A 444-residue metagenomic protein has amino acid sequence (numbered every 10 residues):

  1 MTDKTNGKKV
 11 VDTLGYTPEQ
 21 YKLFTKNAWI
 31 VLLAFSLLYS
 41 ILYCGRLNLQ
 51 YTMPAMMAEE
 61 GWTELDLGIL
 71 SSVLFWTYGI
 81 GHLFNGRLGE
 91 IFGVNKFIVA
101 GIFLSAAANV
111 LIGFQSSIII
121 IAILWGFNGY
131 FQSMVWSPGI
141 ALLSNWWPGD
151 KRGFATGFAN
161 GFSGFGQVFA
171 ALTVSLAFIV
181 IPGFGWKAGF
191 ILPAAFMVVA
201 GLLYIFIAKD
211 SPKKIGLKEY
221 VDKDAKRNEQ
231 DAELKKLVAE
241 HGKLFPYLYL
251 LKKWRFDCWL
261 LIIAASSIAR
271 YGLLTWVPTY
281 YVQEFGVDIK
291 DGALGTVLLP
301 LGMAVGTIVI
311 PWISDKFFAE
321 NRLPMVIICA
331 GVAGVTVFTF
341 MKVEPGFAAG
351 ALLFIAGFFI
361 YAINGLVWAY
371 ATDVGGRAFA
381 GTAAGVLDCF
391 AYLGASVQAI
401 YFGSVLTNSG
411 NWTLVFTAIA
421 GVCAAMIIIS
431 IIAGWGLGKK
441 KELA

Functional and structural regions predicted by a protein language model:
L49-Y51, K252-I308, N364, Q398-A399: Extracytoplasmic gate region of multi-pass secondary transporters
G61, G93, F114-I119, P148 (+2 more regions): Helix-breaking motifs and short loop linkers at transmembrane-helix boundaries and internal kinks in secondary membrane
I80-I119: Conserved MFS/SLC helix-loop-helix module at the cytosolic interface between two early adjacent transmembrane helices
G81-G93, T307-E320, L406-T407: Helix-to-loop junctions at the C-terminal end of transmembrane segments in multipass secondary transporters
E90-I102, D315-A330: Cytoplasmic membrane-interface "Motif A"-like loop-to-helix N-cap segments of 12-TM Major Facilitator Superfamily
L124-F165: Cytoplasmic helix-loop-helix junction between adjacent transmembrane helices in 12-TM secondary transporters
A159-P212: Helix-loop-helix hairpin linking two adjacent transmembrane segments in secondary transporters
E320-Y370: C-terminal transmembrane helical hairpin of 12-TM major facilitator-type secondary transporters
